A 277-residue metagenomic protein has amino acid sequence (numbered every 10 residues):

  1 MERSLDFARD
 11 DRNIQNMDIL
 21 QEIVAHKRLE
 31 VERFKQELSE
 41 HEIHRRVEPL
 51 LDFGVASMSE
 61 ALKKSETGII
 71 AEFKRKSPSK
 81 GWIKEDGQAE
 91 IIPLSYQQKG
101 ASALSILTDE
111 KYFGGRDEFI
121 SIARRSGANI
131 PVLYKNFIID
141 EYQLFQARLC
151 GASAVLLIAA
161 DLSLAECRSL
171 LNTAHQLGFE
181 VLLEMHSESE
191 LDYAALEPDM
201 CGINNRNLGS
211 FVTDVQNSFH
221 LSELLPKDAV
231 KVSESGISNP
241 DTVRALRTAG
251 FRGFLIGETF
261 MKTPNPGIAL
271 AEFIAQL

Functional and structural regions predicted by a protein language model:
M1-R3, A8-R12: A cross-taxon signal for low-complexity, glycine/charged-rich
N16-K84: An N-cap/entry alpha-helix motif that binds or orients negatively charged groups
I23, A71, Y96, L104 (+5 more regions): Conserved, mostly hydrophobic/aromatic
F73, K80-L182, E188-Y193, S218-L221: N-terminal active-site wall of soluble small-molecule enzyme domains
I106, Q146-E166, I203-V212, F251-L270: Glycine-rich phosphate-binding active-site loops on the catalytic face of alpha/beta enzymes
I139-G151, E188-E197, I237-I256: Catalytic cores of alpha/beta
M200-T242, R247-I256: Catalytic-face loop-and-helix region of soluble metabolic enzyme cores
L221-L224, R247, K262-L277: C-terminal helical cap(s) of enzyme catalytic domains, especially alpha/beta-barrels
